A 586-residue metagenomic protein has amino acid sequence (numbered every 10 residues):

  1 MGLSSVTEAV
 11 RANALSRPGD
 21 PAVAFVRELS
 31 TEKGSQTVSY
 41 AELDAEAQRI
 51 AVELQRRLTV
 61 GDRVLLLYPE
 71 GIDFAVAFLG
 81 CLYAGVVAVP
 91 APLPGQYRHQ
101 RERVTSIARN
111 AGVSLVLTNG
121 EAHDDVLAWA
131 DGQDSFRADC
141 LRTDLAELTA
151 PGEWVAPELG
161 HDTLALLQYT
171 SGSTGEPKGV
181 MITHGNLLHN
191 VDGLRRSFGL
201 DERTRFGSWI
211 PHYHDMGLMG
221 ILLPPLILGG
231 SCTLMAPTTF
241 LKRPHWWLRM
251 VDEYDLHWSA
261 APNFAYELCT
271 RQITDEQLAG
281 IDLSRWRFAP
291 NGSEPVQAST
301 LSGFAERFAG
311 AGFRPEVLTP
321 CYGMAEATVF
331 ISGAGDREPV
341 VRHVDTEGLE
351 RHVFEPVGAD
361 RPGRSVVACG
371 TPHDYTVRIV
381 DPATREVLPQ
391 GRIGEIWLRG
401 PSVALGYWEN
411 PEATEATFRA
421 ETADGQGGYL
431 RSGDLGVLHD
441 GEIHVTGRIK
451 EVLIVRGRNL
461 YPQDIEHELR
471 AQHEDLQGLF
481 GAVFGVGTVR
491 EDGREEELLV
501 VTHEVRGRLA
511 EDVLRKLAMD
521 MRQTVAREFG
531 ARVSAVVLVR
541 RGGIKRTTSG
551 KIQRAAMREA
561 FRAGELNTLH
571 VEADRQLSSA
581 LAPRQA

Functional and structural regions predicted by a protein language model:
M1-V38, E42-R57, F74, A84 (+1 more regions): N-lobe entry segment of adenylate-forming
P18-P21, A150-E176, N186, N190 (+1 more regions): Conserved pre-ATP/AMP-binding loop-to-beta segment of ANL
V23-L79, Q96-Q100, V104-T105, E158 (+1 more regions): Conserved AMP-binding/adenylate-forming core of the ANL superfamily
L188-R205, H212-H257, Q272-Q277: Conserved AMP-binding/adenylation subdomain of ANL enzymes
D252, S259, G400, L405-G406 (+2 more regions): AMP-binding/adenylate-forming catalytic core of the ANL superfamily
L256-A260, Q272-G363, T376, T384-R385: Gly/Ser/Thr-rich phosphate-binding loop
V367-T376, P382-G391, E395-V455, N459: Conserved ATP-binding/catalytic segment of the ANL
A482-G485, V500-V501, R522-R584: Conserved C-terminal "lid"/linker of ANL adenylate-forming enzymes
